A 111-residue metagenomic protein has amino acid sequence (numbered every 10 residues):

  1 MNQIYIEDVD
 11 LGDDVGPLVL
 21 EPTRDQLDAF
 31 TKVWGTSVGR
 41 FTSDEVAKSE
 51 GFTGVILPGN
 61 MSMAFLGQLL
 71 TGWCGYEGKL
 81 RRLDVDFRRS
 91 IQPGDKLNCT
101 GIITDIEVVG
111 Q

Functional and structural regions predicted by a protein language model:
M1-V15, S90-Q111: HotDog/MaoC-like acyl-thioester-processing domains
M1-V55: Catalytic strand-loop segment that frames the active site of acyl-thioester-processing enzymes
I6-E7, W34, F41-T42, T71 (+3 more regions): Intrinsically disordered, low-complexity segments enriched in polar/charged residues with Gly/Pro, especially when
L20-E21, G67, V109: Residue-level structural signal for beta-strand termini and adjacent loop
R40-V46, L80-R82, G110-Q111: Glycine-rich loops and low-complexity Gly/Arg-rich segments that provide flexible linkers or classic glycine-based
S49-T104: Hydrophobic beta-strand-centered segment that forms part of the acyl-chain substrate-binding groove
